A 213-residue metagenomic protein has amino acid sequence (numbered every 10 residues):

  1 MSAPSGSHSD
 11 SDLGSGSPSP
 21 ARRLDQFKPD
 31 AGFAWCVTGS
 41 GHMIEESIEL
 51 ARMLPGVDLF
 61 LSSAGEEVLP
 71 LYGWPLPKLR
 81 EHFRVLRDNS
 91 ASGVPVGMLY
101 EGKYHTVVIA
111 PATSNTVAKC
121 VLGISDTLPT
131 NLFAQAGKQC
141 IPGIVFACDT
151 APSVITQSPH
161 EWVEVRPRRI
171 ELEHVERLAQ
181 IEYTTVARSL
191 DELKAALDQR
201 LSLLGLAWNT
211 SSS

Functional and structural regions predicted by a protein language model:
S2-S212: A cross-family phosphate/adenosyl-ligand binding-site feature
